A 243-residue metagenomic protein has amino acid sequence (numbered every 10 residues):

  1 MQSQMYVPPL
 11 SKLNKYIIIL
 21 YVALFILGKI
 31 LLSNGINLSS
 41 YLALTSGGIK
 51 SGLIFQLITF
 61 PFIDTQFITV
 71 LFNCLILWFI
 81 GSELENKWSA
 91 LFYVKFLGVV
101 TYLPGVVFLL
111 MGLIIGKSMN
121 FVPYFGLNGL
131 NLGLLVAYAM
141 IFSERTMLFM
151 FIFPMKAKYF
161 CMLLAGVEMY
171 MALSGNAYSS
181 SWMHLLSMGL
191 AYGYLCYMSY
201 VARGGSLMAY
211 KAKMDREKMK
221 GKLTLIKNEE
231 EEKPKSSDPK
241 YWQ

Functional and structural regions predicted by a protein language model:
M1-K12, L109, A165-Q243: C-terminal transmembrane module of polytopic alpha-helical membrane proteins
V7-Y124, G175-M183: N-terminal TM1-TM2 helical hairpin plus the immediately adjacent luminal interfacial "cap"
G35-N37, F142-I152, Y197-L207: Juxtamembrane/interfacial segments flanking transmembrane helices
L71, G126-L135, W182-G189: Membrane-embedded alpha-helical segments of multi-pass membrane proteins, especially the transmembrane helices
L75-F79, C161-M171: Hydrophobic, membrane-inserted alpha-helices
N86-L91, I141-K158: Membrane-helix interface "capping/anchor" motifs
T101-P104, A157-V167: Small-residue-rich segments of transmembrane alpha-helices in multi-pass membrane proteins, especially helix faces
I114, S118-S143, P154-A157: Membrane-interface micro-motifs in multi-pass membrane enzymes
